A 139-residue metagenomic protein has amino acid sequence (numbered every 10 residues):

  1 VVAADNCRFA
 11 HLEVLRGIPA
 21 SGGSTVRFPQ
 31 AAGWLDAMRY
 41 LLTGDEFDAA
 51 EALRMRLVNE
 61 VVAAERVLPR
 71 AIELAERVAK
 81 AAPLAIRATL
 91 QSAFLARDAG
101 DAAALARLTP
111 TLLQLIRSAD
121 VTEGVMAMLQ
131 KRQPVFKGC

Functional and structural regions predicted by a protein language model:
V2-C7, A49, V58-A106, L113-R117 (+1 more regions): C-terminal long alpha-helix characteristic of the crotonase
V2-L42, M55, R70, L74: CoA-thioester-processing core
T25, W34-A37, A75, I86-T89 (+2 more regions): A general structural signal for well-ordered alpha-helical segments in protein cores
F28, A52, T89, M128: Terminal peptide-recognition signature
D45-E51: Acidic, divalent-metal-coordinating active-site segment for phosphoryl/phosphodiester hydrolysis, typified by short
M55-R56, K131: Structural motif
E123-C139: Short, basic/aromatic-enriched C-terminal tail that caps enzymatic domains
